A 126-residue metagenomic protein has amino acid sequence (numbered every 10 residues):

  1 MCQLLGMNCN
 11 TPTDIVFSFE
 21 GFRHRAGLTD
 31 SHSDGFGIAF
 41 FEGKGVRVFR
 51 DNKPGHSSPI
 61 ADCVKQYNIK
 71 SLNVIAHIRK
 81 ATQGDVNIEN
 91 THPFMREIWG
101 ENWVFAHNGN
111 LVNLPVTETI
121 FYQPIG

Functional and structural regions predicted by a protein language model:
M1-P59: Extreme N-terminus nucleophile/cap motif
C2, W103-N113: Conserved beta-strand-loop-short alpha-helix elements that form and flank the Mn2+/Mg2+-coordinating active site
M7-N10, H77-K80, H107-N108: Fold-independent oxyanion-binding glycine-rich loops and adjacent beta-strand/coil segments at enzyme active sites
D34, S71, N90: Residues that flank catalytic or metal-binding motifs in active/ligand-binding sites
G37, V74-H77: A short, Trp-centered hydrophobic/proline-enriched beta-strand micro-motif
N52-V64, I78-E101, I120-Y122: Short acidic (Asp/Glu) patches
S71, E101-N102: Conserved catalytic motifs of the protein kinase core domain
V112-G126: Short histidine
